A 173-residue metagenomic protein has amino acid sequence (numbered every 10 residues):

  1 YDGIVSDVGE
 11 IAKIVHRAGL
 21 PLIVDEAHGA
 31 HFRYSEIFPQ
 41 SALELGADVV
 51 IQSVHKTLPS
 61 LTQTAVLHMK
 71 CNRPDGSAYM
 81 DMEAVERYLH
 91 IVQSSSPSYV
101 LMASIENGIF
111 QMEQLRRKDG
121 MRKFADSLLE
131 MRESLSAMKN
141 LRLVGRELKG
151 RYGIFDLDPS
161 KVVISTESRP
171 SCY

Functional and structural regions predicted by a protein language model:
Y1-E147, T166: Conserved PLP-enzyme active-site core in the AAT-like
K56, G153-F155: Sterically constrained small-residue positions within well-ordered secondary structures of folded domains
R142-G153, S160: Feature for intrinsically disordered/low-complexity regulatory segments and propeptides
F155-Y173: Conserved PLP-binding active-site segment of the aspartate aminotransferase-like
